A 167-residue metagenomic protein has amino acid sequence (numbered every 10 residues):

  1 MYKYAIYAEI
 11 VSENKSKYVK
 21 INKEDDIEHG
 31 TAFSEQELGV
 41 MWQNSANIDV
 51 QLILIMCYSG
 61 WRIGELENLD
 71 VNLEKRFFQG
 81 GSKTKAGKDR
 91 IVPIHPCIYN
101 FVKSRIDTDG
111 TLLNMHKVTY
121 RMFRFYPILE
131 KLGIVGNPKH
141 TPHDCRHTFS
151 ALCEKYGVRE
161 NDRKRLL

Functional and structural regions predicted by a protein language model:
M1-I6, V19, I94, F123-F125: Non-catalytic DNA-binding core/recognition domains of DNA-processing enzymes
K3, A8-I10, H116-Y120, V135-D144: N-terminal core-binding DNA-recognition domain of tyrosine site-specific recombinases/integrases
K3-K15, L54-R76, V158-R165: Short, charged phosphate-coordinating catalytic segments
Y7, V11-I63, R146: Basic, Lys/Arg- and aromatic-enriched nucleic-acid-binding interface segment
K20-T31, E35-E37, S59, G64-V102: Conserved tyrosine-mediated DNA breakage-rejoining catalytic core shared by Y-recombinases
S34, I48-D49, I94, K117 (+3 more regions): Hydrophobic (often cysteine-bearing) scaffold residues that line and stabilize catalytic clefts of nucleotide/cofactor
V40-I48, G81-K117, K131: Basic, alpha-helical nucleic-acid-contacting "clamp/cap" segments
Q43, S59, V92, I106-T111 (+1 more regions): Short, basic (Lys/Arg/His-rich) helix/loop patches that form interaction surfaces in the mid-to-C-terminal regions
